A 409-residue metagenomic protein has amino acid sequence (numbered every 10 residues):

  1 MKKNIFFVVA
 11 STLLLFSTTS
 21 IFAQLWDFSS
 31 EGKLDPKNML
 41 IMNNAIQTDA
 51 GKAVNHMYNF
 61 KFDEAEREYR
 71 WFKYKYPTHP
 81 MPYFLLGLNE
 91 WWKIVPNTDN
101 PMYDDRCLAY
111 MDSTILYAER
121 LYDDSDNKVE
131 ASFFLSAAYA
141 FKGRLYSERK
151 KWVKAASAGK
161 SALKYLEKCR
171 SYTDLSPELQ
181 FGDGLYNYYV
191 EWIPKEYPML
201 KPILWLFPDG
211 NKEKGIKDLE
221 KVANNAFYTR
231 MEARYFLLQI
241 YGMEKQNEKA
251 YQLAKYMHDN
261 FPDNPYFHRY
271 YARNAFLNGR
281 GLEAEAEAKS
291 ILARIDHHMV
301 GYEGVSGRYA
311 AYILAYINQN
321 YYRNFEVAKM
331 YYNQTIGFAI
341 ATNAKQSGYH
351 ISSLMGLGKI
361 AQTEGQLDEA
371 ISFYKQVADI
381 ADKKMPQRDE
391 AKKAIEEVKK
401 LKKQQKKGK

Functional and structural regions predicted by a protein language model:
M1-K33, K37-L40: Bacterial Sec-dependent N-terminal signal peptides
E31-K37, M42-T48, H56-R67, T78 (+3 more regions): Short coil/linker segments at helix-helix boundaries
H56, E90, Y139, Y146 (+7 more regions): Residue at a conserved register position within TPR or TPR-like alpha-solenoid repeats
F60, G143, K150, G210 (+4 more regions): Residue-level detector of the short coil/turn that links helix A to helix B within each tetratricopeptide repeat
Y74, I115-L116, L163-E167, K217 (+5 more regions): Amphipathic alpha-helical segments of tetratricopeptide repeats
P77, D126, T173-L175, F227-Y228 (+4 more regions): Short coil turns that delineate tetratricopeptide repeat
P82, A131, L179, A233 (+5 more regions): TPR alpha-solenoid repeat register
W92-Y103, V190-P198, Q246-K249, R280-A286 (+3 more regions): Alpha-helical linker/edge segments of TPR/alpha-solenoid repeat scaffolds and analogous pre-/post-domain helices
